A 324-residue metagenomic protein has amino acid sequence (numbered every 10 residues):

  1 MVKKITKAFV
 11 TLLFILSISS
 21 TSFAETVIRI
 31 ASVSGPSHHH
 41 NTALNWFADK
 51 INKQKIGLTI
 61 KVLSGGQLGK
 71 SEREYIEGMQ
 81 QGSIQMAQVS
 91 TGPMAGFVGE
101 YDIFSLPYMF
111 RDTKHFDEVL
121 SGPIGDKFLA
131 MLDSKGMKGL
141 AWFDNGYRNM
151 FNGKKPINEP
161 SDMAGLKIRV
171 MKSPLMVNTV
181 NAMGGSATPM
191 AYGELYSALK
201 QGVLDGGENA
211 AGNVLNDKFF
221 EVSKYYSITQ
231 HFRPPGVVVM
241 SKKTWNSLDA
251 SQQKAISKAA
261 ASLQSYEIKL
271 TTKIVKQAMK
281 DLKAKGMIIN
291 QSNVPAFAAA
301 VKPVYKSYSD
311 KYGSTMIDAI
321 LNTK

Functional and structural regions predicted by a protein language model:
M1-V10: Bacterial N-terminal signal peptides that target proteins for export
L13-L16: Repetitive helical segments and hydrophobic/amphipathic motifs
S20-A24: Sec/Tat signal peptide C-region and signal peptidase I cleavage site
E25-H115, P123-I124, L132-K324: N-terminal secretory/targeting leader peptides
F128: Basic phosphate/pyrophosphate-binding loop/patch that engages nucleotide-derived ligands
